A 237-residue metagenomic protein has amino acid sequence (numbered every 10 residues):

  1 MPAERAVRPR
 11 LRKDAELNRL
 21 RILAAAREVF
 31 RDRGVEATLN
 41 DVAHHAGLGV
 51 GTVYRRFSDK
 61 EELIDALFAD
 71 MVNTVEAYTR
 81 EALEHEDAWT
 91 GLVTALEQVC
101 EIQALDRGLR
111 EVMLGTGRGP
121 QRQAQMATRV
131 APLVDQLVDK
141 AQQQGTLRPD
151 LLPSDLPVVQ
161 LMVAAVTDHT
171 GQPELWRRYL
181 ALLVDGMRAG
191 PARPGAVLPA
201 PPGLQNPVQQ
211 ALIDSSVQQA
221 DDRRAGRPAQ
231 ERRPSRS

Functional and structural regions predicted by a protein language model:
M1-A6, Q136-Q143, H169-S237: C-terminal peripheral helix-coil segments that are non-catalytic and often amphipathic
M1-H45, E62-D65: Basic, helix-initiating cap at the start of DNA-binding domains
F30, T38-L39, G49, K60 (+3 more regions): Amphipathic alpha-helical segments enriched in hydrophobic/aromatic and basic residues that form the DNA-contacting
G34-V35, R55, R148: Helix-turn-helix/winged-helix DNA-binding modules
G47-F57: Short hydrophobic/aromatic patch on the recognition helix
A66, A77-L105, R118-R122, R129-A131: Hydrophobic alpha-helical connector segments
E111-P120, P201: Short linear capping/connector segments at secondary-structure termini
R118-H169, E174-R178: Amphipathic alpha-helical packing segments from all-alpha helical-bundle domains
